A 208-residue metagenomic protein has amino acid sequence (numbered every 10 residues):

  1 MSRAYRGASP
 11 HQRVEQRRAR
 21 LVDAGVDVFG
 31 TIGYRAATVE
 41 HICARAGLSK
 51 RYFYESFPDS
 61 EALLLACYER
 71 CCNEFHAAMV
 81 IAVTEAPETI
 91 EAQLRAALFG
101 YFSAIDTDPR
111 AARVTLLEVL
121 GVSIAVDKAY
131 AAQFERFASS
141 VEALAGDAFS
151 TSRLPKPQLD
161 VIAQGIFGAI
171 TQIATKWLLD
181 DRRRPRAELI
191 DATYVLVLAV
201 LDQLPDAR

Functional and structural regions predicted by a protein language model:
M1-Q16, S152-K156, P205-R208: N-terminal intrinsically disordered/low-complexity leader segments
V14-G25, I42, C67-F75, M79: Generic hydrophobic, amphipathic alpha-helix propensity
R20, V28-A62, A66: Helix-turn-helix
A37, S56-F57, A62-C71, A78 (+2 more regions): Alpha-helical DNA-contacting segments of helix-turn-helix folds
A66, I81-T107, I166, I190: Hydrophobic alpha-helical connector segments
N73-A77, I124-S150, D160-G165, Q172 (+2 more regions): Amphipathic alpha-helical packing segments from all-alpha helical-bundle domains
A104-T107, A143, A163-R184, V197-R208: Amphipathic C-terminal alpha-helical segment
T107-A125, E142-A145, T175-L179: Amphipathic alpha-helical segments used for helix-helix packing
